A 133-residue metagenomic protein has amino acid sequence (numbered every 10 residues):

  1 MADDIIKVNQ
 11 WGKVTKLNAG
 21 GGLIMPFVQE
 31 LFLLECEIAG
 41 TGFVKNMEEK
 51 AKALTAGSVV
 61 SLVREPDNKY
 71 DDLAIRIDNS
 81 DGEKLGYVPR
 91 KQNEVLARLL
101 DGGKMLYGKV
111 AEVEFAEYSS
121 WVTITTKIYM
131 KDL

Functional and structural regions predicted by a protein language model:
M1-L133: Conserved active-site motif detector
